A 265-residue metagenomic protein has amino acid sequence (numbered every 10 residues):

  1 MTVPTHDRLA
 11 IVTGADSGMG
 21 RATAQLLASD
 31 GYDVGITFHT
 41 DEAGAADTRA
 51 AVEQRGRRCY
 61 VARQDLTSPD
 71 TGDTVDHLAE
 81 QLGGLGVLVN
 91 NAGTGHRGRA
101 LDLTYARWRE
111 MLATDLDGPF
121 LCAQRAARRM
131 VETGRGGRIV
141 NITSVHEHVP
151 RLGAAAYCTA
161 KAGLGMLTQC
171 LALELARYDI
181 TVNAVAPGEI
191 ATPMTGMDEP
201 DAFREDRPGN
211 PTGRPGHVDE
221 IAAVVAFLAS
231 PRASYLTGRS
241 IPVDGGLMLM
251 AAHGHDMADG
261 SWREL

Functional and structural regions predicted by a protein language model:
D16-S17: Conserved glycine-rich cofactor-binding loop
R99-A100, R107-L112, D206: Substrate-binding pocket helix/loop in short-chain dehydrogenase/reductase
A123, A160, T168: Active-site helix of classical SDR
R128, L173-E174, S234: Alpha-helical segment proximal to the catalytic Tyr-Lys
S144: Residue(s) in the substrate-gating loop at a strand-loop-helix junction that position the organic substrate next
V149, T237-L265: Short C-terminal tail/terminal secondary-structure segment of NAD(P)H-dependent dehydrogenase/reductase domains
A176, T181, L236-G238: Short, small/polar-rich loop/turn modules that mediate ligand/substrate recognition or access, typified
